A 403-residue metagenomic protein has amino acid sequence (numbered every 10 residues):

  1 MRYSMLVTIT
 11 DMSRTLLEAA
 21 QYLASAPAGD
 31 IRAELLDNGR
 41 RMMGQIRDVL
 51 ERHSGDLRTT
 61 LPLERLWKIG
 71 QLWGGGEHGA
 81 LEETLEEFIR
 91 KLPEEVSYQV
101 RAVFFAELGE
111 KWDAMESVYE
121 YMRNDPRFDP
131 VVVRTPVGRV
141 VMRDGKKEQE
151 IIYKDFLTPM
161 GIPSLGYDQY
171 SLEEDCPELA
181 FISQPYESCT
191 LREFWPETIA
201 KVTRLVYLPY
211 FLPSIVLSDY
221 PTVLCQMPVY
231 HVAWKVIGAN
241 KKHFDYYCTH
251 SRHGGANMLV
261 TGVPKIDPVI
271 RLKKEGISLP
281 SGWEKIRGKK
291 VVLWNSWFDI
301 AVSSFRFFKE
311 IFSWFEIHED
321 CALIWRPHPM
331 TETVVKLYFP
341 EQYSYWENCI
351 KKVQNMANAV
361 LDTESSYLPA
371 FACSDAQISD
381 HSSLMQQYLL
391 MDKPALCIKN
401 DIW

Functional and structural regions predicted by a protein language model:
R2-P177, A322: N-terminal pre-catalytic "stem/leader" segment of glycosyltransferase-like enzymes
A33, D37, V100-I270: Active-site and donor-binding regions of nucleotide-sugar-utilizing enzymes
D113-P126, P264-C349: Conserved catalytic-core segment of nucleotide-activated headgroup transferases in glycan assembly
P136, P329, D401: Residues in the short beta-alpha loop(s) of Rossmann-like NAD(P)-binding domains
K147, P177-Q184, R271-S281, Y338 (+1 more regions): Short, surface-exposed amphipathic charged segments that create phosphate/polyanion-binding patches used for binding
P177, A233, K289, C373-S374: Local beta-strand N-terminus motif with an aromatic residue
V206-Y207, D362-W403: A donor-sugar binding/catalytic signature common to diverse glycosyltransferases and related nucleotide-sugar
F244, G255-A256, E275-P280, K290-V291 (+3 more regions): Catalytic cores of nucleotide-enabled group-transfer and carboxylate-activating enzymes in metabolic and assembly-line
